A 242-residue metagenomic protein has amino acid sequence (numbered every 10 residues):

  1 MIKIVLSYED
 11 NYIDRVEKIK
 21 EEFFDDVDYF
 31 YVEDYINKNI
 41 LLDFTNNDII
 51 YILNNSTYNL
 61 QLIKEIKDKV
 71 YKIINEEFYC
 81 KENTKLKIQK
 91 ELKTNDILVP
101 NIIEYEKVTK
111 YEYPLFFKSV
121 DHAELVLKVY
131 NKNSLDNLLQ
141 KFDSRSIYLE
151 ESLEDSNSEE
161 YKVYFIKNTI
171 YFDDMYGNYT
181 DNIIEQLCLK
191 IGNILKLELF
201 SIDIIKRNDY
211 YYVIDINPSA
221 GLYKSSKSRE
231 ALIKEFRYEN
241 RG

Functional and structural regions predicted by a protein language model:
M1-L6: Extreme N-terminal starter segment of soluble prokaryotic enzymes
Y8-N101, Y105: Conserved N-proximal alpha/beta basic substrate-recognition cap immediately N-terminal to, or forming the N-lobe
D48-Y51, L115-K118, Y161-F165, Y210-K224: A short beta-strand motif that forms the metal-chelation/ATP-contact edge of phosphoryl-transfer active sites
N55-T57, V120-H122, S219: Short glycine-rich anion-binding loops that position phosphate/pyrophosphate groups of nucleotides and phosphorylated
N101, P114-F116, I147-E150, E198-I202: A short linear hydrophobic-aromatic micro-motif
E112-S134: Conserved anion/nucleotide-ligand pocket segment
K128-L195, K206, Y211-Y212: Phosphate-binding site of ATP-dependent enzymes
N193, L197, K206-G242: C-terminal active-site "lid" helix and adjoining low-complexity regulatory extension at the edge of ATP-using catalytic
